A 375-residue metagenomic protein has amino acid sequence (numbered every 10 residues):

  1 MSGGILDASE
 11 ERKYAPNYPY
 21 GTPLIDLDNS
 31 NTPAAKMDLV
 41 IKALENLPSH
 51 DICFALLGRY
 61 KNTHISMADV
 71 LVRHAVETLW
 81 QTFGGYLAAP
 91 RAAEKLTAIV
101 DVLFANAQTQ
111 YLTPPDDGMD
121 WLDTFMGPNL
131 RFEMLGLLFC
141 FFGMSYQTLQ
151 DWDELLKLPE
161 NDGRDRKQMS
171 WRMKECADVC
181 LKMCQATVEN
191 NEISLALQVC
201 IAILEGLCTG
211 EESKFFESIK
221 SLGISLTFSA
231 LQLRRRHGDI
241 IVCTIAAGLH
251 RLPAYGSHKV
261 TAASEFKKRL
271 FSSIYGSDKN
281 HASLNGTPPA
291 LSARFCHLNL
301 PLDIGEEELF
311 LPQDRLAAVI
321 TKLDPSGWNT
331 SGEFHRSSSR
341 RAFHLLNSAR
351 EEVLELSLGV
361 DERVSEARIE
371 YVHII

Functional and structural regions predicted by a protein language model:
M1-M144, D153-K157, R164, F215 (+1 more regions): Intrinsic, low-complexity transcriptional activation domains
I41, T97, L135, F139 (+4 more regions): Alpha-helical repeat solenoid scaffolds
M119-G127, G143-Q147, K174-H250, I274-H281 (+1 more regions): Hydrophobic/aromatic-rich effector regions of fungal transcription factors
N129, E133, E189, K259-A262 (+1 more regions): Structural signature of alpha-solenoid helical repeat scaffolds
F132-F139, E192-A196, R234, K268 (+2 more regions): Start-of-helix signal in alpha-solenoid helical-repeat scaffolds, especially tetratricopeptide repeats
M144, L149-K167, A202, L207-E211 (+3 more regions): C-terminal transactivation domains of fungal Zn(2)-Cys(6)
R164-C176: Alpha-helical cores of eukaryotic small-GTPase signaling modules
E217, R234, G238, T261-K268 (+1 more regions): An alpha-helix initiation/capping motif
